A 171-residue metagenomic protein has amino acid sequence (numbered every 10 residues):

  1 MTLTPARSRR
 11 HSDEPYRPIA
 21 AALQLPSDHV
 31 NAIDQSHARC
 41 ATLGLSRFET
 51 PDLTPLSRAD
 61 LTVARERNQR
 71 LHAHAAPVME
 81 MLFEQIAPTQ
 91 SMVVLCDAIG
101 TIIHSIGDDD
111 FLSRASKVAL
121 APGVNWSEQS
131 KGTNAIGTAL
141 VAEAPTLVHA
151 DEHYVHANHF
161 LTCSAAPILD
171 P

Functional and structural regions predicted by a protein language model:
M1-L147, F160, P171: Intrinsically disordered, low-complexity terminal regulatory regions
H149-P171: Extended hydrophobic
